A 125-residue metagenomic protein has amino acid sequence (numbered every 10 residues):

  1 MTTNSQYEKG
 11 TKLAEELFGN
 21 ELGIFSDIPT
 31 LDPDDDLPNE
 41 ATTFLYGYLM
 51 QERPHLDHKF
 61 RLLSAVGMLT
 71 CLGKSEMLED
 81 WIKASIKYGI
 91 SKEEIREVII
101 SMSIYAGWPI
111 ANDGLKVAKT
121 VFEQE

Functional and structural regions predicted by a protein language model:
M1-H58, N112-E125: Acidic, glycine/proline-rich low-complexity segments that act as flexible tails and inter-domain linkers
T2, I86, I90-E125: C-terminal binding/interaction regions
P33-Y46, E76-I90: Acidic-glycine-rich active-site phosphate/pyrophosphate-binding loop
D57-R61, Y88-S91: A short glycine/small-residue-enriched secondary-structure motif
F60-R61, L78, I95: N-terminal alpha-helical segment
R61-L69: Short, structured motif recognition centered on aromatic/hydrophobic residues
L72-E79, I110-N112: Short helix-capping/linker segments at secondary-structure and domain boundaries
